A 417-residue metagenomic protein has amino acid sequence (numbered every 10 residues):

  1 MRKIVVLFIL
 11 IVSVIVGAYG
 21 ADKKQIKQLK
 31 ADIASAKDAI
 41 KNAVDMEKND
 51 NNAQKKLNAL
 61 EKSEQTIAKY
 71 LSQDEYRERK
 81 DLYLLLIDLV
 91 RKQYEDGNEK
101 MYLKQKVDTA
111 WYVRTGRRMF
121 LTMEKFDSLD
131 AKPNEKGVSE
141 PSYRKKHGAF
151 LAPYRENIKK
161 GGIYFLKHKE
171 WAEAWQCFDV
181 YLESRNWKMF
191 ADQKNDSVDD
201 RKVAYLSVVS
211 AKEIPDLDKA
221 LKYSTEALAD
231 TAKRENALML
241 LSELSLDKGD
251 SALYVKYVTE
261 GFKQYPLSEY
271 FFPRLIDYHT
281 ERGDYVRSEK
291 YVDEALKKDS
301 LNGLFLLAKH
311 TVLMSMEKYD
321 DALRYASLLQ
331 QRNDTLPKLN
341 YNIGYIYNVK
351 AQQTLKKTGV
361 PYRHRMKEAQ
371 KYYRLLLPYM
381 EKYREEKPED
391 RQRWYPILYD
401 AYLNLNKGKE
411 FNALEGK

Functional and structural regions predicted by a protein language model:
S35, N42, L86, Q93 (+8 more regions): Structural register within alpha-helical repeat arrays
I40-L166, E170: Post-signal peptide N-terminal segment of secreted/secretory-pathway proteins
A53-K56, L60, W171-A172, L217 (+6 more regions): TPR-repeat structural position
S63, G116-M119, A174, A220 (+6 more regions): Single-residue signature of alpha-solenoid repeat helices
I67-D81, K125-F150, E183-D200, E260 (+4 more regions): Flexible helix-coil transition and linker loops at the boundaries of alpha-helical arrays
L82, F190-D192, V203, N236-A237 (+4 more regions): TPR alpha-solenoid repeat register
V90, F165, A211, S245 (+5 more regions): Residue at a conserved register position within TPR or TPR-like alpha-solenoid repeats
